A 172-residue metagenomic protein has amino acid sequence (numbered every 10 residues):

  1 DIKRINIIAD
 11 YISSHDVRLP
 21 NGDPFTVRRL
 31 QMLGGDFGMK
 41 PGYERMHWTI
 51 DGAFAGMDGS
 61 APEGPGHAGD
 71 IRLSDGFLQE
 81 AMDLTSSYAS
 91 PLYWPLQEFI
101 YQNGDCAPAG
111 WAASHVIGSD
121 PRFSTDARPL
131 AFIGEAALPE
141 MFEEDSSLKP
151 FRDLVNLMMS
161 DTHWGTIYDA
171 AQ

Functional and structural regions predicted by a protein language model:
D1-A9, E63-D70: A catalytic-pocket lid/entrance helix-loop region that shapes and gates access to the active site across common
I2-F25: Short amphipathic alpha-helical segments and their helix-coil junctions
R18-Y168: Alpha/beta-hydrolase fold active-site neighborhood
